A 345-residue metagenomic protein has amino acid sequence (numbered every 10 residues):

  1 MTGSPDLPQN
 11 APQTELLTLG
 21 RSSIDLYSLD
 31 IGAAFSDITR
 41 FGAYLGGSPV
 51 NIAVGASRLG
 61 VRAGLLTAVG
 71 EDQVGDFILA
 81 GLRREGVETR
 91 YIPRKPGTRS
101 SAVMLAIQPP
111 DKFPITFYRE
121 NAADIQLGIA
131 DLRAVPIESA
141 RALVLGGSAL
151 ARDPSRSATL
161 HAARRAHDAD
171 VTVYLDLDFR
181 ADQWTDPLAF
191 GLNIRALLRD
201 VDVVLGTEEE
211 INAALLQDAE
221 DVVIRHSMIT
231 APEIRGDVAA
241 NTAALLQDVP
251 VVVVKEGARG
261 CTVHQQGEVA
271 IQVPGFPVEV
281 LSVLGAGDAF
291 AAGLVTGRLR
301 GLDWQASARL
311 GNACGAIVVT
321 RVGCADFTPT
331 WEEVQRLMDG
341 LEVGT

Functional and structural regions predicted by a protein language model:
M1-L17, R164, L215-T345: Conserved phosphate-binding/catalytic region of the ribokinase-like
T2-E88, D111, E279, T345: Glycine-rich phosphate/adenosyl-contacting loop at the front of the ribokinase-like
Q13, S139-A140, V201, V249: Short, well-ordered alpha-helix to beta-strand connector turns
S57, R83, R164-D168, L198 (+1 more regions): Anion (oxyanion) recognition and catalysis
R62-G147, Q335-T345: Conserved N-terminal subdomain of the carbohydrate kinase-like
A63, T89, V173-L175, L205 (+1 more regions): Hydrophobic beta-strand scaffold residues
V135-P136, A196-L197, L245: Structural alpha-helical scaffold elements that stabilize or flank donor/cofactor-binding regions in carbohydrate
A142, S148-A240, R259-C261: Conserved beta-alpha-beta core of the PfkB/ribokinase-like small-molecule kinase fold
